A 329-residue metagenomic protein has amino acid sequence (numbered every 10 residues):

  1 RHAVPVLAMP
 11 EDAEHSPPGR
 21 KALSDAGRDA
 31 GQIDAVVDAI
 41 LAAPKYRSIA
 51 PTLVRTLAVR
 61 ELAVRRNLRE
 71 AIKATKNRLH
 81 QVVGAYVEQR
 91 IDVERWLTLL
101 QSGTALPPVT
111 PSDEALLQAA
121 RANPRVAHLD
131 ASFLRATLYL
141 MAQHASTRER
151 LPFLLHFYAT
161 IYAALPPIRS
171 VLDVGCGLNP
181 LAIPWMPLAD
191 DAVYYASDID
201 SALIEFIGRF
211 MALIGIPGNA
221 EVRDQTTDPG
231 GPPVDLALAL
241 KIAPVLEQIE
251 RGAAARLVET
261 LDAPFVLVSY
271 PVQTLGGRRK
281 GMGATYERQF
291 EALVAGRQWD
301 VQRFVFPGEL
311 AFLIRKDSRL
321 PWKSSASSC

Functional and structural regions predicted by a protein language model:
A58-L165: Conserved Class I S-adenosyl-L-methionine-dependent methyltransferase catalytic core
P167-N179: Conserved class I S-adenosyl-L-methionine
L178-D190: Conserved SAM-binding loop of SAM-dependent methyltransferases across substrates and taxa, primarily the Class I
I183, V234-I249: A short SAM/SAH-binding and catalytic strip from SAM-dependent methyltransferases
V193-D198: Conserved SAM-binding motif I beta-strand of class I
D200-A202: Conserved SAM/SAH-binding beta-strand->alpha-helix loop
E205-L236, L246: S-adenosyl-L-methionine
A263-L275: Conserved beta-strand signature within the Rossmann-like core of class I S-adenosyl-L-methionine
